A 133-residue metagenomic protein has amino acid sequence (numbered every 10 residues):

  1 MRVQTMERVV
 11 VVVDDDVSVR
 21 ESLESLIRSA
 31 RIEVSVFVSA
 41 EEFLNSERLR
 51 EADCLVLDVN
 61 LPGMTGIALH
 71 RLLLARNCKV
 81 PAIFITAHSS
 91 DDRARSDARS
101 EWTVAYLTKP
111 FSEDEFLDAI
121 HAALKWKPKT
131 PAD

Functional and structural regions predicted by a protein language model:
R20, P62: The feature encodes the CheY-like receiver
E21-S29: Charged docking surfaces used in two-component/phosphorelay signaling
V36-C54: Acidic, metal-coordinating helix/loop segments flanking the phosphotransfer/catalytic sites of two-component signaling
V38-S39, T65-A68: Acidic catalytic/metal-coordinating carboxylates
N45, I67-C78: Short amphipathic alpha-helix used as the core "switch/output" element in two-component signaling
D58, T86: Active-site residues of response regulator receiver
A68, S89-A105: Alpha4 helix (beta4-alpha4-beta5 surface) of REC/receiver domains from two-component response regulators
F111-H121: C-terminal output helix
